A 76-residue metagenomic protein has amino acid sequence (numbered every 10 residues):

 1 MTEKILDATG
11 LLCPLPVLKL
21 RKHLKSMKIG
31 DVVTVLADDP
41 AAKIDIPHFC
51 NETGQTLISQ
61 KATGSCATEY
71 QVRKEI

Functional and structural regions predicted by a protein language model:
M1-E3, G30-T34, A67-E69: Intrinsic-disorder/low-complexity, polar/charged segments enriched in Ser/Thr/Lys/Arg/Asp/Glu/Gln
M1-M27: An N-terminal amphipathic alpha-helical segment
L6, R21-L24, D45, T63 (+1 more regions): Residue-level detector of intrinsically disordered/flexible regions characterized by low predicted structural confidence
D7, L36, Q71-R73: Generic structural detector for well-ordered beta-strands
K19-T56: Amphipathic, hydrophobic secondary-structure cores in small proteins
P47-I76: C-terminal structural segments of small proteins and small subunits
